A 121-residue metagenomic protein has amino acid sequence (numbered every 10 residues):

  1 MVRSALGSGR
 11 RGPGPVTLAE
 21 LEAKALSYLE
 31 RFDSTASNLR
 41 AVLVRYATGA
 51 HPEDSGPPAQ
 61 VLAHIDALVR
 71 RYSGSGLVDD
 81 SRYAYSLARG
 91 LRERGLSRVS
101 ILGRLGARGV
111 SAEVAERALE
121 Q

Functional and structural regions predicted by a protein language model:
M1-Q121: An alpha-helical, amphipathic repeat domain used for nucleic-acid recognition, typified by the mTERF helical solenoid
